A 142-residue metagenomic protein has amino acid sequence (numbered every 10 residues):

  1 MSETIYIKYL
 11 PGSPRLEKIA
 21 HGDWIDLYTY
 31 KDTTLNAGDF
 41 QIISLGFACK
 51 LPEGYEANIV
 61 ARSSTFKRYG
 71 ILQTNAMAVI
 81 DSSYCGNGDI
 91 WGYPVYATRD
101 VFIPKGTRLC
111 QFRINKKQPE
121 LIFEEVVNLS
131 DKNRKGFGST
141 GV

Functional and structural regions predicted by a protein language model:
M1-V142: DUTPase catalytic domain/fold
